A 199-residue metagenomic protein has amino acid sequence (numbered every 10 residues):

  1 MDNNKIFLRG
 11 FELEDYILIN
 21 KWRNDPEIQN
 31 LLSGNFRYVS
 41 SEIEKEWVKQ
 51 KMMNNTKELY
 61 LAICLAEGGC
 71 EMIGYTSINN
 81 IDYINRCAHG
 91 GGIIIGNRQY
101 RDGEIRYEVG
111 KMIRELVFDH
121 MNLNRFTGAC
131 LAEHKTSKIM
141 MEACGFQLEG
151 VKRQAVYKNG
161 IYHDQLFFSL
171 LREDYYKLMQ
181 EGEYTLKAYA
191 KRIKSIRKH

Functional and structural regions predicted by a protein language model:
M1-D15, G68-H199: Acyl-donor (CoA/ACP) binding surface of acyl/acetyltransferases
L18, I43-W47, E108, M112: Alpha-helical elements of Rossmann-like donor-binding domains used by nucleotide-donor carbohydrate transfer enzymes
I19-N20, I28, G90: Hydrophobic pocket/interface hotspot
R23: Residues forming the ATP-binding cleft of Hanks-type serine/threonine protein kinase domains
E27-K49: Conserved GNAT-fold acetyl-CoA-binding loop/helix
N30-L32, Y60-L61, L178: Short, hydrophobic secondary-structure boundary micro-motifs
K49-A62: A short helix-loop-beta-strand connector motif used in the catalytic cores of GNAT acetyltransferases and, in some
C64-A66: A generic structural motif
